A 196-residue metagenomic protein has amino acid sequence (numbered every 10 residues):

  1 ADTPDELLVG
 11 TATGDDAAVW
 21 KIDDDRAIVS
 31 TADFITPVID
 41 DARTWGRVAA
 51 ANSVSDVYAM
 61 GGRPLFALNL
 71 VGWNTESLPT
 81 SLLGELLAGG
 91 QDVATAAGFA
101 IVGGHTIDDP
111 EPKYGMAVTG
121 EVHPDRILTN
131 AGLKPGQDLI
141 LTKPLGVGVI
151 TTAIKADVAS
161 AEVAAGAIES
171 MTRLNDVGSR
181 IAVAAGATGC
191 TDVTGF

Functional and structural regions predicted by a protein language model:
A1-F196: Helix-biased detector of long, well-ordered alpha-helical tracts
